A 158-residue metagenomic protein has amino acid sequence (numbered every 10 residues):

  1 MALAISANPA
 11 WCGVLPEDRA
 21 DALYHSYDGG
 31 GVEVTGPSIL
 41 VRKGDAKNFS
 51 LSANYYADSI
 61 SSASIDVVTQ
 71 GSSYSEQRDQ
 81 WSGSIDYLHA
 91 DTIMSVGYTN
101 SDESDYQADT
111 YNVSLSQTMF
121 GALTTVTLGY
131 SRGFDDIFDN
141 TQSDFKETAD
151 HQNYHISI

Functional and structural regions predicted by a protein language model:
M1-I158: Gram-negative and organellar
